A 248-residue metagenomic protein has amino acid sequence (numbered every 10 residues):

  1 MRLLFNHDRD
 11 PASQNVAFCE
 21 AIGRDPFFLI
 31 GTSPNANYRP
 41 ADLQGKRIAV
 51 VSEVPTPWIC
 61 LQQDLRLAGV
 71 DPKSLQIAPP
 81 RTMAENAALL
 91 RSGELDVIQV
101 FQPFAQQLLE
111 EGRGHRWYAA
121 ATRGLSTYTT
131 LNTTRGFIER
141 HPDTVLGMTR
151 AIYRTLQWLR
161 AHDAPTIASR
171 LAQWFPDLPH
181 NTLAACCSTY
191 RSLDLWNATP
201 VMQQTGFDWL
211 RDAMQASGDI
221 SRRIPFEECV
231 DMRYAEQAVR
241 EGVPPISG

Functional and structural regions predicted by a protein language model:
M1-V70, I77-L89, D96-Q102, H115-Y118 (+1 more regions): Short, glycine-/small- and polar/acidic-enriched structural segments that line small-molecule recognition paths
R9, A68, E111, W174 (+2 more regions): Residues at alpha-helix termini
P34-R47, R140, S221-F226, I246-G248: Immediate post-signal peptide segment of exported/extracytoplasmic ligand-binding proteins
G45, E110, D231: Phosphate-coordinating loops and pocket residues in cytosolic domains that bind phosphorylated ligands
L75-I77, F226: Generic structural signal for residues in well-ordered beta-strands
A84-P176: Pocket-lining segment of extracytoplasmic ligand-binding domains
E139-R222: Secondary-structure end/capping motifs
R211-G248: Conserved C-terminal helix/tail region of periplasmic/extracytoplasmic solute-binding proteins
